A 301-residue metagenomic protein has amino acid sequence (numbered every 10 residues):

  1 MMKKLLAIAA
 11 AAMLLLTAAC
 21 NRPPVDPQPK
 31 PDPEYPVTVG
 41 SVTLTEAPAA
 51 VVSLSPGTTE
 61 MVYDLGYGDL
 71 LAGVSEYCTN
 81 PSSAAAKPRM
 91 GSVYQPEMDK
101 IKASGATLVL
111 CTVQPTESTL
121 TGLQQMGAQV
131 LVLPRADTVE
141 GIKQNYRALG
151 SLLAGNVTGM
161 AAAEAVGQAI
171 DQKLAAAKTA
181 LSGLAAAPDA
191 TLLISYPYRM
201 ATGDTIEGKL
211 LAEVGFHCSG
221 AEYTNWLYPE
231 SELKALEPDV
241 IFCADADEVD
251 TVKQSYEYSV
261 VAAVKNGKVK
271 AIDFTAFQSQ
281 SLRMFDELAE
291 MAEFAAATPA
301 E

Functional and structural regions predicted by a protein language model:
M1-A18: Sec-dependent bacterial lipoprotein signal peptides
K4, A18-T59, A103, N156-T191 (+2 more regions): Bacterial Sec-exported substrate-binding components of ABC uptake systems
D32-T38, P88-D99, Y223-S231: Short helix-initiation/N-cap motifs at beta->coil->alpha
A49, P96, E140-S151, C243-E301: Structured C-terminal subdomain patch of bacterial secreted/periplasmic proteins
A49-P115: A short, structured surface patch at a secondary-structure boundary
E76-N80, A163, Y198-W226: Alpha-helical, coiled-coil/dimerization segments enriched in small aliphatic residues
M98-G105, Q125-M126, Y228-V240: Short helices/loops that flank or line small-molecule/ion binding pockets
S118, L131-G150, D189-G208: Extracytoplasmic ligand-binding site segments that recognize negatively charged/polar headgroups
